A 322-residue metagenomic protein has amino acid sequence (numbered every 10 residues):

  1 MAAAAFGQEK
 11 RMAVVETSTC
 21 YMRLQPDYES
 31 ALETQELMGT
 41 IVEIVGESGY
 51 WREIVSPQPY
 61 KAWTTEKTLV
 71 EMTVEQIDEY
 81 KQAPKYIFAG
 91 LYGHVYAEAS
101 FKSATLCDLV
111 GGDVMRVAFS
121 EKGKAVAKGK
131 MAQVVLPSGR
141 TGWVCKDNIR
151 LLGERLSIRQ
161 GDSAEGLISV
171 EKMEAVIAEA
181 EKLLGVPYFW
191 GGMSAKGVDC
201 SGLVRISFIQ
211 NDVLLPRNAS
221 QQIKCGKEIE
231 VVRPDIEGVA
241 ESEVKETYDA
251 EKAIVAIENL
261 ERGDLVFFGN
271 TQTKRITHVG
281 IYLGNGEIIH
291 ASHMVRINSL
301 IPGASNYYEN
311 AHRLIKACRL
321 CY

Functional and structural regions predicted by a protein language model:
F6-R11, D27, T34, T40-E43 (+5 more regions): Boundary regions of SH3-family modules and the immediately adjacent low-complexity/disordered segments in eukaryotic
S30-Q35, S103-D108, I254-N259: Short, surface-exposed secondary-structure edge patches
E36, A97, L106-L109, D113 (+4 more regions): Glycine-rich catalytic cores of cysteine/serine-nucleophile enzymes that process amide/ester linkages in cell-envelope
T40, D113, G263-D264: Structural motif
A180, G192-N211: Active-site nucleophilic cysteine motif
V213-N298: ...with weaker cross-activation on analogous glycine-rich loops/strands in unrelated enzymes
